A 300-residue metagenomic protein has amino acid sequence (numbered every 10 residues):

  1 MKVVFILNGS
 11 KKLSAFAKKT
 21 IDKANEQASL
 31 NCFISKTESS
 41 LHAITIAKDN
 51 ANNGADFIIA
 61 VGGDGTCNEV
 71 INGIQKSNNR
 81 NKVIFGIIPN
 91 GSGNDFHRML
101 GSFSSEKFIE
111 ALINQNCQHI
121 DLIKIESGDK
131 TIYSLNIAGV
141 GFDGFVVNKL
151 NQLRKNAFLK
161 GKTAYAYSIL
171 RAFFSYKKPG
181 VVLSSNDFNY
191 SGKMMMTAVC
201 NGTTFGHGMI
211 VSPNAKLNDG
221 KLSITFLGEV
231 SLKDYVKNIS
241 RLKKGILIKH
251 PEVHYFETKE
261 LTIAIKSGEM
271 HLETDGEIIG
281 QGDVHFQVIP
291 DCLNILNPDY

Functional and structural regions predicted by a protein language model:
M1-I58, N72, N189: ATP/NTP phosphate-donor binding region
I6, A15, K76-M195: Catalytic core of DAGKc-family lipid kinases
G9, V61-G63, I88-N90: Glycine-rich beta-strand-to-loop/alpha-helix junction loops that act as flexible
A15-F16, E69-I71, F96-M99, G208-M209 (+1 more regions): Short glycine-/acidic-enriched loop or helix-start segments at secondary-structure transitions that form or flank
A43, T66-V70, I120: Short glycine/serine/threonine-rich phosphate/pyrophosphate-binding segments that cradle anionic phosphate groups
T66-R80: Short Gly/Thr/Asp-enriched flexible loops that form oxyanion-binding sites at enzyme active sites
G139, D143, A198-V211: Glycine-rich phosphate/pyrophosphate-binding beta-alpha loops
S185-N186, S191, V211, K216-L217 (+1 more regions): ATP/nucleoside-binding phosphotransfer catalytic cores, i.e., glycine-rich phosphate-binding loops
